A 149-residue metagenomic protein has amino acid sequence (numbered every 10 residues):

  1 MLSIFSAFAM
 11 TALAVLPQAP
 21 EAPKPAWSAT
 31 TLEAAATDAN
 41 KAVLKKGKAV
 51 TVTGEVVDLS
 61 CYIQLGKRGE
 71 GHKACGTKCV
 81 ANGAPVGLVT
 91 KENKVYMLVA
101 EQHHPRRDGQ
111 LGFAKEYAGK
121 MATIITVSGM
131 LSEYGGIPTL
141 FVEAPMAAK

Functional and structural regions predicted by a protein language model:
M1-P17: Sec-dependent N-terminal signal peptides
V15-K149: OB-fold and OB-like single-stranded nucleic-acid-recognition modules and their adjacent interaction interfaces
